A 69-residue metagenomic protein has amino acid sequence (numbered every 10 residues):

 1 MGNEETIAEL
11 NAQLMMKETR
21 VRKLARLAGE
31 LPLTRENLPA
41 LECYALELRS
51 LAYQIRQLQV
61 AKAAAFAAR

Functional and structural regions predicted by a protein language model:
N3-E5: Low-complexity, glycine/proline/serine-enriched flexible coil segments that act as short hinges or interruptions within
A12, M16-A68: Short, charge-rich amphipathic interface segments used for partner binding and complex assembly
